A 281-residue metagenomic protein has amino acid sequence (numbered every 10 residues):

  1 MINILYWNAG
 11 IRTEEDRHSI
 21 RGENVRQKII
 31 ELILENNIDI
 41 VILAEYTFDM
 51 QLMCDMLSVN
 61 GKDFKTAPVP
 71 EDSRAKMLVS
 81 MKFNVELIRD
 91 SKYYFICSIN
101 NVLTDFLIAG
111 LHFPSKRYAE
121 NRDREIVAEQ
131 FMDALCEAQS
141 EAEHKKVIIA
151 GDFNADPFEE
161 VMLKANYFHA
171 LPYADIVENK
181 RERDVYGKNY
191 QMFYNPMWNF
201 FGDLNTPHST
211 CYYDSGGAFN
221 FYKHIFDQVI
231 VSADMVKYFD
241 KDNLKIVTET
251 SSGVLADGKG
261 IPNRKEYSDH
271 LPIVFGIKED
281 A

Functional and structural regions predicted by a protein language model:
M1, N37, T104, A142-K146: Short coil/turn segments at beta-strand junctions that form active-site/ligand-binding loops
M1-V59, V69, R264-A281: N-terminal, active-site-proximal structural segment of metallo-dependent hydrolase catalytic domains
G10, T47, H112-P114, F153-D156: Catalytic metal-binding/acid-base residues of hydrolase active sites
E14-E23, R122, E160-H169: Short, flexible/disordered intra-domain loops and linkers
I40-K116: Structured beta-strand-rich core segments of catalytic domains in phosphoester-bond hydrolases
R89, S140, A155-A281: Metal-dependent phosphoester-hydrolase catalytic domains
N121-E143: A long, amphipathic alpha-helix that forms part of the scaffold/cap immediately adjacent to metal-dependent active
H144-P157: Acidic/histidine-rich, metal-coordinating catalytic segments
